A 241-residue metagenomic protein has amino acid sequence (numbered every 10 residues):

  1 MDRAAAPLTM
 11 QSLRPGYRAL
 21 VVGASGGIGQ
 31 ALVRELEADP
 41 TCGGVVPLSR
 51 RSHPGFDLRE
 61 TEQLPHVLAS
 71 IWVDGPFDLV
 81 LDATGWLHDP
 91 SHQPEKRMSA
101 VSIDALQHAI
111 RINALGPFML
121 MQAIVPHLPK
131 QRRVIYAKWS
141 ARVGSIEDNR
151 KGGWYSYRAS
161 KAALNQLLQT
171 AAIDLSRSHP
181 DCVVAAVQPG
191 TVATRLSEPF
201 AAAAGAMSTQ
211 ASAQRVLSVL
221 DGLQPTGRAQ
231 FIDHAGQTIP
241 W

Functional and structural regions predicted by a protein language model:
V22-A38: N-terminal Rossmann NAD(P)H-binding glycine-rich loop of SDR-like oxidoreductase domains
R34, F118, A162-I173, C182 (+1 more regions): Conserved active-site helix of classical SDR/Rossmann-fold NAD(P)-dependent CH-OH oxidoreductases
S49-H66: Rossmann-fold cofactor-recognition segment
W86-P90, E95-I110, K130-R177: Catalytic loop of short-chain dehydrogenase/reductase
L120-I124, L128, L167-L168: Hydrophobic positions on the long internal alpha-helix of Rossmann-like NAD(P)-dependent oxidoreductase domains
E147-D148, H179, T191-F200: Short beta-loop-alpha junction of Rossmann-like oxidoreductase domains
A186, T194, A201-W241: C-terminal helical subdomain
